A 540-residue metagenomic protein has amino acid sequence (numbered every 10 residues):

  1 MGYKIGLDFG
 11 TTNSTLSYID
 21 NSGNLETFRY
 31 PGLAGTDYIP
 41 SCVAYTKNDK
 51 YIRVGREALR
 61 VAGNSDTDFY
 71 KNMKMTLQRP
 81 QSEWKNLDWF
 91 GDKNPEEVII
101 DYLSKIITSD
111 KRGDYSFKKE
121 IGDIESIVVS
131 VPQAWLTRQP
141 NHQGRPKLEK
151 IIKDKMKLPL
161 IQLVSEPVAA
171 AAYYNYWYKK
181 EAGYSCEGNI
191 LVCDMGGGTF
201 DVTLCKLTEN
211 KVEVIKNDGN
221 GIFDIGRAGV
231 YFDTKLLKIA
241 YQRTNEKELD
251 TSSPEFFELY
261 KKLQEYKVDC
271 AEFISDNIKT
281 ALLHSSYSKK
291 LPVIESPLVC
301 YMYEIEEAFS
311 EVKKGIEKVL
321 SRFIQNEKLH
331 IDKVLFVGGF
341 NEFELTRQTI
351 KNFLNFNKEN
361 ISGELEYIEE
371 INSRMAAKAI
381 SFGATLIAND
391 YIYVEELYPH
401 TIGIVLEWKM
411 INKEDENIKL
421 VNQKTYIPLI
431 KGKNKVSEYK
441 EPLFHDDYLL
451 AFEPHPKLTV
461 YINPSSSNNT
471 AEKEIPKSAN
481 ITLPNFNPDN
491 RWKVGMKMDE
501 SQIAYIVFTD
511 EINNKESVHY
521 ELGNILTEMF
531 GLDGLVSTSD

Functional and structural regions predicted by a protein language model:
M1-G2, I161-C193, A377-V394: Conserved phosphate-binding catalytic cores of ATP/NTP-utilizing and phosphoryl-transfer enzymes
M1-L25, Y178-N217, A384, W492-E511: Gly/Thr-rich phosphate-binding beta-strand-loop-beta motif of the actin/hexokinase/Hsp70
S22-M156, I161, F232-K279, L535-D540: Phosphate-binding loop and its immediate beta->loop->alpha context in nucleotide/phosphate-handling enzymes
L25-F28, V214-I225, K247, G363-I371: Short beta-alpha connecting loops at secondary-structure transitions that line or flank enzyme active sites
L77, K119, K155, F223-K351 (+1 more regions): Gly/charged contiguous loops adjacent to phosphate- or pyrophosphate-bearing nucleotide/cofactor binding elements
I127-G144, A308-E311, L329-F353, E359 (+1 more regions): Glycine-rich phosphate-binding loops at beta-strand->alpha-helix junctions
M156-A169, I350-G383: Conserved phosphate-binding/catalytic loops in two-lobed NTP-binding clefts
I392-D540: Acidic low-complexity intrinsically disordered segments
